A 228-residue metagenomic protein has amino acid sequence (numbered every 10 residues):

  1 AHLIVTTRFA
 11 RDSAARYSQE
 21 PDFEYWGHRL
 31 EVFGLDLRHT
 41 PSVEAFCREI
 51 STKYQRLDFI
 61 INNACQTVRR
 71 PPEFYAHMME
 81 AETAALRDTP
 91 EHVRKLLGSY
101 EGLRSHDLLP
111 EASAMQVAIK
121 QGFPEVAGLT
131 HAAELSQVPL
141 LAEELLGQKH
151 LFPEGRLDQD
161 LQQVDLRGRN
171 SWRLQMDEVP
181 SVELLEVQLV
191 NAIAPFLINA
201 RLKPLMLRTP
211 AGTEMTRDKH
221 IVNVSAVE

Functional and structural regions predicted by a protein language model:
A1-V187: Short-chain dehydrogenase/reductase
T6, N63-A64, D218-V227: SDR active-site strand-loop-helix element
R11, V227-E228: Flexible, glycine-rich beta-alpha linker
R69, M206-M215: Helix-to-beta-strand junctions that scaffold the AdoMet/dcAdoMet cofactor pocket in Class I SAM-dependent enzymes
F196: Conserved active-site helix of classical SDR/Rossmann-fold NAD(P)-dependent CH-OH oxidoreductases
N199-A200: A short, exposed helix-loop element centered on a Lys and neighboring polar residues
P204-L207, H220-V222: Non-catalytic terminal/interface segments that mediate subunit docking, oligomerization, and allosteric communication
